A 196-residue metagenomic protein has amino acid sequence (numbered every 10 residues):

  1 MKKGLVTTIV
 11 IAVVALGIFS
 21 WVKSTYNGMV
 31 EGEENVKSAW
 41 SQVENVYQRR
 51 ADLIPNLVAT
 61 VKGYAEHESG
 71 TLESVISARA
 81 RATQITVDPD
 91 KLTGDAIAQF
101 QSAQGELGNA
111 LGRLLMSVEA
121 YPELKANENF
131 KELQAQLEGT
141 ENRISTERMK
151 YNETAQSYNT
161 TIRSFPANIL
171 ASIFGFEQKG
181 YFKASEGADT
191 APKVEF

Functional and structural regions predicted by a protein language model:
M1-F196: A helix-centric hydrophobic-segment signal that preferentially recognizes long, alpha-helical stretches used
